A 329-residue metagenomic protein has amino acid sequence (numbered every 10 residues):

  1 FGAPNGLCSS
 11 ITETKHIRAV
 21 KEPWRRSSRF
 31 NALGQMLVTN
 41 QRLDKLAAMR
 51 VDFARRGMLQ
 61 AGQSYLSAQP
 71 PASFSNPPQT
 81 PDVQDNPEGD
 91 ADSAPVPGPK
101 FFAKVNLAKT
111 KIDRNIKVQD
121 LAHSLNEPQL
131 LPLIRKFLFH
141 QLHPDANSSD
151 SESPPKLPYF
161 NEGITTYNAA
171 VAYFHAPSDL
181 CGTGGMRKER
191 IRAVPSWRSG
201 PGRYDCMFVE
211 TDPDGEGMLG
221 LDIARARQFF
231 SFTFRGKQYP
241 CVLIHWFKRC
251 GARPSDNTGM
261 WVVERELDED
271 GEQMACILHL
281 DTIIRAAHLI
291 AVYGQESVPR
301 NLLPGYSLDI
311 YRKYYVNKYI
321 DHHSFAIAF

Functional and structural regions predicted by a protein language model:
F1-F329: Terminal interaction-prone segments of large eukaryotic proteins
